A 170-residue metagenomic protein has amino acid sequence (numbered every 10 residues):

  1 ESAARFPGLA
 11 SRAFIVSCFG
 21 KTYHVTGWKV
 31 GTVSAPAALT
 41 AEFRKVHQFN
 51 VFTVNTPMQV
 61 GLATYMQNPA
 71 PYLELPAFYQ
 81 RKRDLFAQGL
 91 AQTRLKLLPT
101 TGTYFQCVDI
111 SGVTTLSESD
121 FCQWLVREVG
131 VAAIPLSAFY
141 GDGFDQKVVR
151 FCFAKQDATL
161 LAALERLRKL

Functional and structural regions predicted by a protein language model:
E1-L170: PLP-dependent class I/II
